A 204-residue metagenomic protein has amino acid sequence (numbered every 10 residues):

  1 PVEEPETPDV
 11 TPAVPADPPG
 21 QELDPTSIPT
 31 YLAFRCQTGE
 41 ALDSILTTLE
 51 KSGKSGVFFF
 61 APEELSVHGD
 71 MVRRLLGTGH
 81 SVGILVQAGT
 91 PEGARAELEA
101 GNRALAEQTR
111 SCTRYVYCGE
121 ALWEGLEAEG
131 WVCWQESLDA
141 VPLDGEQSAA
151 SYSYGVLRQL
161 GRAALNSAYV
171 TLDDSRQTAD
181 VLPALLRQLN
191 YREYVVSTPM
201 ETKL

Functional and structural regions predicted by a protein language model:
E4-A100, A104: Active-site beta->alpha N-cap acidic-glycine motif
Y31-A33, G56-F60, S81-V86, T113-C118 (+3 more regions): Structural recognition of the beta-strand scaffold that forms the well-ordered cores of secreted hydrolase catalytic
Q37-E40, E63-S66, V82, A88-E92 (+4 more regions): Solvent-exposed loop/turn segments at secondary-structure junctions within structured extracellular/periplasmic domains
L46, V72-R73, W123-E124, P183-L186: Short amphipathic alpha-helical segments and helix-helix/interface helices
T47-S52, L65-V67, R176-L204: C-terminal domain-boundary segment and adjacent tail
E50-K54, L76-H80, R103-R110, E127 (+2 more regions): Sec-exported extracytoplasmic/periplasmic mature domains
A88-T109, L122-L165, T178-A184: Alpha-helical scaffold elements lining the catalytic groove of polysaccharide deacetylases
